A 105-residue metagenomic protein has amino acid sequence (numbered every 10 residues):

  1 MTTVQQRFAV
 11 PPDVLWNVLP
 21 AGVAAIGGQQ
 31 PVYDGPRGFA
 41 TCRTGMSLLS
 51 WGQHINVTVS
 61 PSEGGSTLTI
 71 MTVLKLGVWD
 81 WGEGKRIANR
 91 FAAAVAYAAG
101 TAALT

Functional and structural regions predicted by a protein language model:
M1-T105: Ser/Thr-rich, low-complexity intrinsically disordered terminal regions
